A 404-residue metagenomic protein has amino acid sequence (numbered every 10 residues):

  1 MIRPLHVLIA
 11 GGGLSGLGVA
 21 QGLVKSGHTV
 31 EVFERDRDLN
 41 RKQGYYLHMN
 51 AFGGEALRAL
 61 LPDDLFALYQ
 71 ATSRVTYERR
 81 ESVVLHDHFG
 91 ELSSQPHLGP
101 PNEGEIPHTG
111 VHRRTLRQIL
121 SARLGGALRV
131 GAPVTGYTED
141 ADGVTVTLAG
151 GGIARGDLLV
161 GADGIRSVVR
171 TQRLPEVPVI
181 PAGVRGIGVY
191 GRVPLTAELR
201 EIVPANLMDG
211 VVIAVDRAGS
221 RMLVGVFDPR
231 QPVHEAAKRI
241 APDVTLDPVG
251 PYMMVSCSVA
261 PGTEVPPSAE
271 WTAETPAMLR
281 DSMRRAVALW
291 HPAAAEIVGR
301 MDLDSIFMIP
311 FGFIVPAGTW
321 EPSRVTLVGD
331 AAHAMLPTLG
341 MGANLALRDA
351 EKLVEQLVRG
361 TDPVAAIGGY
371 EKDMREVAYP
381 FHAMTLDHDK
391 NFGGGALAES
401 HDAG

Functional and structural regions predicted by a protein language model:
I2-V7, N50-R192, V265, A273-R280 (+1 more regions): Conserved N-terminal helical subregion
I9-T29, V160-G161, V189, M278-M283 (+2 more regions): Conserved mid-domain beta->alpha element of the FAD-binding
S15, D38, R166: Conserved Rossmann-like nucleotide-cofactor binding loop
V24-Q43: Glycine-rich FAD pyrophosphate-binding loop
D36, I165, A332: Conserved Walker B
R37-A56: Conserved N-terminal glycine-rich FAD pyrophosphate-binding loop of Rossmann-like flavoproteins
D87-H112, Y190-M301: Conserved FAD/dinucleotide-binding core of flavoprotein oxidoreductases
H388-G404: C-terminal domain-closing interface element
